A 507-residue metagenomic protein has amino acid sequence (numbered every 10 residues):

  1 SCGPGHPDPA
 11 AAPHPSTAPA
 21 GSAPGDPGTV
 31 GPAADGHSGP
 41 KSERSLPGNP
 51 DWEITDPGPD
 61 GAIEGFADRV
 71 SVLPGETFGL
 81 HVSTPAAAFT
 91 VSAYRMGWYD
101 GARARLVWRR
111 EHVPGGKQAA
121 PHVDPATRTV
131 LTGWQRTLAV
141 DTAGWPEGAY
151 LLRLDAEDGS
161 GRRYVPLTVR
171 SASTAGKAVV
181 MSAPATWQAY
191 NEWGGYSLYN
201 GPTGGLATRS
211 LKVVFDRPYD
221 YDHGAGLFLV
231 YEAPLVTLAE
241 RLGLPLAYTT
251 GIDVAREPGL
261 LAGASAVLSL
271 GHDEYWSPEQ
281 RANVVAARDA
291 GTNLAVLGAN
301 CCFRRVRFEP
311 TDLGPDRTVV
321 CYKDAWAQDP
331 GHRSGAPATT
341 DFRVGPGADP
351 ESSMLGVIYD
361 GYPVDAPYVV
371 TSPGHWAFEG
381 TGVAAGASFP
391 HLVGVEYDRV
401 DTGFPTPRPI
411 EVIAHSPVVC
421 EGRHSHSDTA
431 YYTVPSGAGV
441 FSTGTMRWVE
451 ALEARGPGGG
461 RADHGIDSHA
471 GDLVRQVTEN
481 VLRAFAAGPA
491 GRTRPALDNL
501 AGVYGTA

Functional and structural regions predicted by a protein language model:
S1-A23, P27: C-terminal region of N-terminal signal peptides and the immediate post-cleavage residues of exported proteins
P40-A62: Proline/serine/threonine-rich low-complexity linkers at boundaries of modular beta-sandwich domains
E64-Y99, A104-V169: Ligand-binding face of N-terminal immunoglobulin V-set domains in extracellular IgSF glycoproteins
T84-F89, A93-H112, G159-L260, P489-R492 (+1 more regions): Aromatic-Pro/Gly-enriched surface loop or interdomain linker that acts as a lid/target-recognition segment
A119-T129, T137-V140, W145, G224-P310 (+2 more regions): Helical hinge/lid and interdomain linker segments adjacent to catalytic or ligand-binding clefts that mediate domain
L151, V179, S265-L270, V440-S442: Structural motif
D155, M181-A185, T249-D253, L270-H272 (+3 more regions): Active-site-proximal beta-strand/loop segments in catalytic clefts of secreted hydrolases
R304-A507: Long, C-terminal catalytic modules of enzymes
